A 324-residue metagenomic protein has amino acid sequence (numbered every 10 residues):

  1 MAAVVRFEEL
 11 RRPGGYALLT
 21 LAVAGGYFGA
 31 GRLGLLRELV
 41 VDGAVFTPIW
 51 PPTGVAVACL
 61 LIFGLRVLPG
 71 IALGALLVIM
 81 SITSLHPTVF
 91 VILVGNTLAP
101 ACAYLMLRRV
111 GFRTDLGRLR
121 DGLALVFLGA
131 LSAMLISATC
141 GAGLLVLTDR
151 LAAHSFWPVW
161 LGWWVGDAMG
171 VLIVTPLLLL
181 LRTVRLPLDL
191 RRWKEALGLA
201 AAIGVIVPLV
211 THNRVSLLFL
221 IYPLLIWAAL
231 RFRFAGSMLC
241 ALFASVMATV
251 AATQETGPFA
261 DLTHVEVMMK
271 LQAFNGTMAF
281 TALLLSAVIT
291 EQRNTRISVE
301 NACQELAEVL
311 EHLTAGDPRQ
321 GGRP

Functional and structural regions predicted by a protein language model:
M1-P48, G54-R150, T175-F243, V250-Q292: Short helix-perturbing small/polar motifs within transmembrane alpha-helices
A153-W157: Juxtamembrane helix-entry segments on the extracytoplasmic side of multipass membrane proteins
P158, G162-V174: Alpha-helical transmembrane segments that form the membrane-embedded catalytic/substrate-binding core of multi-pass
L285-V288, Q292-V299, C303-L306, L310-L313: Heptad-repeat alpha-helical coiled-coil signal-transmission segments
L310-P324: Cytosolic, intrinsically disordered low-complexity tails and loops of eukaryotic multi-pass membrane proteins
